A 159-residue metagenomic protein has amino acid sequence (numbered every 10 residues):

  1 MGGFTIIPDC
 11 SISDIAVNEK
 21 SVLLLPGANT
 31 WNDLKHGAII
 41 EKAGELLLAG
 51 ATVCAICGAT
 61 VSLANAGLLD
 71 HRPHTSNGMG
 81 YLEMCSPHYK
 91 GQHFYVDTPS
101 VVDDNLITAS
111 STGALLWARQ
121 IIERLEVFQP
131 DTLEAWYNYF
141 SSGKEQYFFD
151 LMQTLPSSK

Functional and structural regions predicted by a protein language model:
F4-C54, G58-K159: Active-site-adjacent pocket-lining segments in enzyme domains
